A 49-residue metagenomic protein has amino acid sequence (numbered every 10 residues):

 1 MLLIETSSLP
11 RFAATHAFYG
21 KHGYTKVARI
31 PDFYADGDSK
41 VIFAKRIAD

Functional and structural regions predicted by a protein language model:
M1-R11: Conserved GNAT acetyl-CoA-binding A-motif
L9-R29, D36-D38: Conserved active-site alpha-helix within GNAT-family acetyltransferase domains
A44-I47: Active-site beta-strand termini and strand-to-loop segments that position acidic
